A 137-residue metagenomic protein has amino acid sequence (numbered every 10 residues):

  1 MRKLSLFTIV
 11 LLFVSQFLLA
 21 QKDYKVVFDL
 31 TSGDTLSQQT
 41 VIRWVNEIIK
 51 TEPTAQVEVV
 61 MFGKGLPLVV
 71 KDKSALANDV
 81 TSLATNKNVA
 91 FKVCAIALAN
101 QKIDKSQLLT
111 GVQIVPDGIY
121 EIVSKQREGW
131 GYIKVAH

Functional and structural regions predicted by a protein language model:
M1-K22: Bacterial Sec-dependent N-terminal signal peptides
Q21-H137: Secreted/extracellular ectodomain signature
